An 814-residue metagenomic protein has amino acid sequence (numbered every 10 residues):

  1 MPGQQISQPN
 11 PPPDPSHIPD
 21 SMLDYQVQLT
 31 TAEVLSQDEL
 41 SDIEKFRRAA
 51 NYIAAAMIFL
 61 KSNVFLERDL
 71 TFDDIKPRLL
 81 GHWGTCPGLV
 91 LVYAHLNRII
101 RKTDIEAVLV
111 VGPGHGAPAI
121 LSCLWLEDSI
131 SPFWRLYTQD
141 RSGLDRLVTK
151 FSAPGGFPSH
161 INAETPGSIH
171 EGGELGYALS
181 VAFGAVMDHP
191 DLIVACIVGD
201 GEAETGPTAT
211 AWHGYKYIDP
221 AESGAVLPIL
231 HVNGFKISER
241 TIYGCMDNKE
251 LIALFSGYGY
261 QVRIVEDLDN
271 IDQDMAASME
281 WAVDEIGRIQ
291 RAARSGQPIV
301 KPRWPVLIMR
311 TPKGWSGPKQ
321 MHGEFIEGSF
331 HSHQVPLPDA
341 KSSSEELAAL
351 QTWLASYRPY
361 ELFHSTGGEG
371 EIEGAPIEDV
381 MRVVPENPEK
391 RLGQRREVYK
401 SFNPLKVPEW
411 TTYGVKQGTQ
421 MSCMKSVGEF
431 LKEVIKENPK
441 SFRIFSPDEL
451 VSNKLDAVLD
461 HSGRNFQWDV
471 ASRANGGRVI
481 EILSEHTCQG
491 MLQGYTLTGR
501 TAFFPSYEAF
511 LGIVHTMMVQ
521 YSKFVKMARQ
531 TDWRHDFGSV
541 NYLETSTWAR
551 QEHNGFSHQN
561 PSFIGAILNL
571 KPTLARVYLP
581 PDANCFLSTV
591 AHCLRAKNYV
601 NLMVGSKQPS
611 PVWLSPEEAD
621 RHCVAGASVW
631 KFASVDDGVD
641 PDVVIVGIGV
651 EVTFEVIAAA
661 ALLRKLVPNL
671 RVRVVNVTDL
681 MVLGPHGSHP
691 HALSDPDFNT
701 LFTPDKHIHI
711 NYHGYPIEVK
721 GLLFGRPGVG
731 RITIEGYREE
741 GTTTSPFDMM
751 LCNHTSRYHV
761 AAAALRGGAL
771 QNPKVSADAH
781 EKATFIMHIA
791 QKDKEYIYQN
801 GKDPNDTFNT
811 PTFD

Functional and structural regions predicted by a protein language model:
P2-I130, Q420-G428, K432, S441: N-terminal amphipathic, basic-rich helices that act as targeting or association modules
Q4-P15, L147-T165, Y177, V181 (+8 more regions): Thiamine diphosphate
L40-S41, K76-R78, L89-A107, P166-S168 (+10 more regions): Short alpha-helical segments and helix-capping/turn motifs at coil-helix boundaries
S62, W83-G88, L96, L109 (+9 more regions): Non-catalytic terminal/interface segments that mediate subunit docking, oligomerization, and allosteric communication
L66-D219, D456-V458, G490-M491, Y495-T498 (+1 more regions): Cofactor-binding active-site loop characterized by glycine-rich and histidine/acidic residues
P77-G88, V108-H115, S159-L179, V198-A203 (+8 more regions): Active-site nucleophile and cofactor-binding loops and adjacent substrate-binding regions of central metabolic enzymes
E202-A209, Q420-K425, P580-L587, V650-F654: Active-site glycine- and acidic-residue-rich loops that bind and position anionic ligands or nucleotide-like cofactors
